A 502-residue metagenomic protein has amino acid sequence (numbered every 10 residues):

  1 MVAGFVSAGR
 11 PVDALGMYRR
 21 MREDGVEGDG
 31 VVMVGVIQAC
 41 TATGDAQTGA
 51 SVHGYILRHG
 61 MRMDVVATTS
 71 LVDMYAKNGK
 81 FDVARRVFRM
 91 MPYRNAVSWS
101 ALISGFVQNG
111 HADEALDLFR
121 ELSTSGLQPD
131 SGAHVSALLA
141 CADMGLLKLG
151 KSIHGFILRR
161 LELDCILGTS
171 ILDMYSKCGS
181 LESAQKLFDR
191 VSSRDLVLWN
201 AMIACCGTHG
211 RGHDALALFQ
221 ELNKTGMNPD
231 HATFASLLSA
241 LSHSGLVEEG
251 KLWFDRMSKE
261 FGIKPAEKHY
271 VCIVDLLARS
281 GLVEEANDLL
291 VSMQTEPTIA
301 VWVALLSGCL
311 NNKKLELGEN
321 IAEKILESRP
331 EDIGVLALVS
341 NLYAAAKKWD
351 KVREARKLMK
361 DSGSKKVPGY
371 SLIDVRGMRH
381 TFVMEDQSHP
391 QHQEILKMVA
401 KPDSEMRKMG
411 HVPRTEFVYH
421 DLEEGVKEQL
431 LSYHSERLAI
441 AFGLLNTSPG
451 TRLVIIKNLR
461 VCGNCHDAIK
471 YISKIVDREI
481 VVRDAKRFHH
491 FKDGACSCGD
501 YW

Functional and structural regions predicted by a protein language model:
A3-W502: Terminal (and in a subset, N-terminal) low-complexity or junction segments at the ends of helical repeat RNA-binding
